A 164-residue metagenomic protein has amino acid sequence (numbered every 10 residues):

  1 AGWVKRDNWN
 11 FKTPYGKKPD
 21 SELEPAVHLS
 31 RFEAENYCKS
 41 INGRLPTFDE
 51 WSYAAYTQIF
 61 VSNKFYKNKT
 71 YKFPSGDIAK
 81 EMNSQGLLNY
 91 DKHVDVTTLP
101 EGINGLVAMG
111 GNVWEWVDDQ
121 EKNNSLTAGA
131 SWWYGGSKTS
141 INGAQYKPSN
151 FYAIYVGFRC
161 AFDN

Functional and structural regions predicted by a protein language model:
V4-Q145, I154: Functional-site microenvironments in short loops/helix caps that host divalent-cation chemistry
K147-S149: Short surface loop/edge beta-strand patches of beta-sandwich-type extracellular domains that form ligand-contact sites
I154-N164: Short, structured beta-strand segments at or near domain termini in extracellular proteins/domains
